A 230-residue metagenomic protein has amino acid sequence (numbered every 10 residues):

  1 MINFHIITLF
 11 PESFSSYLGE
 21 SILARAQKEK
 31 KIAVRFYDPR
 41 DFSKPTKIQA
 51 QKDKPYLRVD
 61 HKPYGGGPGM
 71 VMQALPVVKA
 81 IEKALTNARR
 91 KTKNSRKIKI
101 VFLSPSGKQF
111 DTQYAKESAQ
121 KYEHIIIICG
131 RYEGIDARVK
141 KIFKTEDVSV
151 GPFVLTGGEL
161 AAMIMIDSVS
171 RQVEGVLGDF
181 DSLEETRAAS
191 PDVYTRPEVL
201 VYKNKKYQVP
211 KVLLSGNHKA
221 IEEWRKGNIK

Functional and structural regions predicted by a protein language model:
M1, T195-K230: SAM-dependent methyltransferases
M1-L85, I221: N-terminal nucleotide/polyanion-binding subdomain common to many enzyme families
H5-I7, R35-Y37, V101, I125-I126 (+1 more regions): Hydrophobic/aromatic beta-strand patches that form the interior of the parallel beta-sheet core in alpha/beta enzyme
F10, L103-P105, I128-R131, G151 (+1 more regions): Short His-Asn-centered micro-motif
G67, G130, N217: Conserved RecA-like P-loop NTPase ATPase core
V71-C129, D136: S-adenosyl-L-methionine/SAH cofactor-binding core of RNA-modifying enzymes
I135, V139-S182: Structured adenosyl-cofactor binding patch, chiefly the S-adenosyl-L-methionine
L160, Q172-K211: Internal, active-site/partner-interface "lid" segment
